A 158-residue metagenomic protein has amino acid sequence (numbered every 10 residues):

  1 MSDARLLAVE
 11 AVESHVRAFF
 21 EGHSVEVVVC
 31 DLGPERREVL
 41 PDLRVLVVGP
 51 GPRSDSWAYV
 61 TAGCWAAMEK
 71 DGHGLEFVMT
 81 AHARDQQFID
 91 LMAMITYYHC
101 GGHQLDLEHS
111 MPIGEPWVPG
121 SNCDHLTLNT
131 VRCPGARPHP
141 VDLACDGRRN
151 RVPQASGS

Functional and structural regions predicted by a protein language model:
M1-G74, V78-S158: Acidic, proline/glycine-rich low-complexity IDRs
